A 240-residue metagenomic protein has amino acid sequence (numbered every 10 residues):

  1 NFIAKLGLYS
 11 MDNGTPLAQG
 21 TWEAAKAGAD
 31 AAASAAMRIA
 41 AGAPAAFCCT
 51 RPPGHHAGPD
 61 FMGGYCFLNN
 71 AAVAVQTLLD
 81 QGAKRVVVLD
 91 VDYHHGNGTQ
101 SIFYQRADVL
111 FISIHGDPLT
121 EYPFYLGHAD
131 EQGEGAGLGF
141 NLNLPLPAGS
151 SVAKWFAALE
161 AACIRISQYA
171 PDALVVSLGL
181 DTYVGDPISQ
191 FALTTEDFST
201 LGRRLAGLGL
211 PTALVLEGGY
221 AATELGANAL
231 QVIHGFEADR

Functional and structural regions predicted by a protein language model:
N1-R240: HDAC/HDAC-like amidohydrolase catalytic core signature
